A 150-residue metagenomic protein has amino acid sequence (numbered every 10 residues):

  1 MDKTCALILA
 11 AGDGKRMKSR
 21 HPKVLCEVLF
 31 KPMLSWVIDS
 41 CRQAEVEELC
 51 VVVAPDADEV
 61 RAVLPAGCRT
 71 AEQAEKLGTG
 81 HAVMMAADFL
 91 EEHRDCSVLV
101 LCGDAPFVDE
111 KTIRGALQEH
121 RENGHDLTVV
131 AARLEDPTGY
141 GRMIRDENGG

Functional and structural regions predicted by a protein language model:
M1-C5, K31-E122, R145: Conserved N-terminal catalytic core of the sugar/cofactor nucleotidyltransferase
M1-S19: N-terminal nucleotide-binding beta1-loop-alpha1 segment
A10, V53, C102, A131-A132: Short beta-strand/turn micro-motifs composed of small residues that flank or help shape donor/cofactor-binding pockets
K18, T112-I113, G139-M143: Short acidic, glycine/serine/threonine-rich loops at helix termini
H21-E27: Short glycine-enriched, charge-decorated loop/helix-capping segments at active-site entrances that position
L25, T70, L127-V129: Conserved beta-strand scaffold positions in the cores of enzyme catalytic domains, especially in NTP/NDP-utilizing
N123-R133: A short, conserved acidic/glycine-rich loop-to-beta-strand motif that forms the donor nucleotide-sugar/metal
A132-G150: Rossmann-like NAD(P)H-binding beta-loop-alpha module
